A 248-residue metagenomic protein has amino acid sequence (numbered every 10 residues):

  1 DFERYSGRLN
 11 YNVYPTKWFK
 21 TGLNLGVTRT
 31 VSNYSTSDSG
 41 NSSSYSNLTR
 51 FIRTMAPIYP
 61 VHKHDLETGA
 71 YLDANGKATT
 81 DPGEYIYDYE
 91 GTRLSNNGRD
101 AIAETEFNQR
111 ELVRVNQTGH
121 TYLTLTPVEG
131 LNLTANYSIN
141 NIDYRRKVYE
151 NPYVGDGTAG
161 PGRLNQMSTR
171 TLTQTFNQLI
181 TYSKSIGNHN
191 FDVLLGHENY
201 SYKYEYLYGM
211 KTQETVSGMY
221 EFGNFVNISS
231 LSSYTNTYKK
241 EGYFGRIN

Functional and structural regions predicted by a protein language model:
F2-R8, G242: Transmembrane beta-barrel architecture of outer membranes
N10, H120-Y122, T126, L179-T181 (+2 more regions): Outer-membrane beta-barrel architecture
N12-N116, T134-G242: Surface-exposed loop/interface segments of Gram-negative outer-membrane beta-barrel transport/assembly proteins
G130: Active-site and adjacent substrate-binding regions of carbohydrate-active enzymes
